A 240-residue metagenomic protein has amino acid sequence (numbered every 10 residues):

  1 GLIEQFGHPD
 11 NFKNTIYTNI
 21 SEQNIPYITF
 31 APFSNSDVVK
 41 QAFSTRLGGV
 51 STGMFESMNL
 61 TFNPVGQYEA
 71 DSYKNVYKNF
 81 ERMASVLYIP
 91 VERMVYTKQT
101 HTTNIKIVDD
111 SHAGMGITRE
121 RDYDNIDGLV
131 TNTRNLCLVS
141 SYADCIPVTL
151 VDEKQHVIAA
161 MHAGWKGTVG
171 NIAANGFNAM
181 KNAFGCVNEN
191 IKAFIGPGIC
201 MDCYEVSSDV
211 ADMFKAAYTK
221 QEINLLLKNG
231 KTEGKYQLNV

Functional and structural regions predicted by a protein language model:
G1-V240: Active-site microenvironment for binding and transforming phosphate-containing groups
